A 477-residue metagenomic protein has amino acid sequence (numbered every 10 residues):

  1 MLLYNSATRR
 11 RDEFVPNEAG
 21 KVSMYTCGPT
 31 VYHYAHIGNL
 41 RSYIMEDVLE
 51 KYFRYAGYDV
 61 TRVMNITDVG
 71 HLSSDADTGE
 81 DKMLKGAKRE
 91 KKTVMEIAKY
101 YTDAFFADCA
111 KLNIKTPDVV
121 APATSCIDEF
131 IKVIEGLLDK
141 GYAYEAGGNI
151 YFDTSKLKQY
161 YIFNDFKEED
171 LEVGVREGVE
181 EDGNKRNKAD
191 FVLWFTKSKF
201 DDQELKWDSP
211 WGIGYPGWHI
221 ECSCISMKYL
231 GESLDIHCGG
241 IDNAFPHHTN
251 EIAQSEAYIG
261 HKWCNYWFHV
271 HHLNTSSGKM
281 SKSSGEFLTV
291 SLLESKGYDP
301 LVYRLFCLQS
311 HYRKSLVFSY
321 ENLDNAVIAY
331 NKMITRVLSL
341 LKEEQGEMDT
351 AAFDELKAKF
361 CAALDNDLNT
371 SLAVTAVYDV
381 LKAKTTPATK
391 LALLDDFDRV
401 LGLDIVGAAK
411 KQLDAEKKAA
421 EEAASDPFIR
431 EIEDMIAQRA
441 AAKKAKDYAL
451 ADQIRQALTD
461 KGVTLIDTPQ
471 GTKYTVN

Functional and structural regions predicted by a protein language model:
M1-Y32, D47, F106-A107, I127-L341: Alpha-helical recognition segments enriched in aromatics with Gly/Pro capping that present substrate-recognition
T8, N17-N113, D467-Y474: N-terminal, positively charged nucleic-acid-binding surface of large information/translation enzymes
R54, L138, T459: Anion (oxyanion) recognition and catalysis
D59-T61, G141-G147, K384, T464-I466: Short, well-structured beta-strand/strand-turn elements
V63-G70, A98-F105, K115-F130, G148-L157: Short, glycine/charge-rich beta-strand/loop segments that flank catalytic centers and engage negatively charged groups
A87-T93, V119-T124, G212, G240: The substrate-binding groove and active-site-proximal loops of carbohydrate-active enzymes, especially glycoside
K279-K282, F287-N477: Structural preference for alpha-helix termini/caps and helix-kink/transition segments
